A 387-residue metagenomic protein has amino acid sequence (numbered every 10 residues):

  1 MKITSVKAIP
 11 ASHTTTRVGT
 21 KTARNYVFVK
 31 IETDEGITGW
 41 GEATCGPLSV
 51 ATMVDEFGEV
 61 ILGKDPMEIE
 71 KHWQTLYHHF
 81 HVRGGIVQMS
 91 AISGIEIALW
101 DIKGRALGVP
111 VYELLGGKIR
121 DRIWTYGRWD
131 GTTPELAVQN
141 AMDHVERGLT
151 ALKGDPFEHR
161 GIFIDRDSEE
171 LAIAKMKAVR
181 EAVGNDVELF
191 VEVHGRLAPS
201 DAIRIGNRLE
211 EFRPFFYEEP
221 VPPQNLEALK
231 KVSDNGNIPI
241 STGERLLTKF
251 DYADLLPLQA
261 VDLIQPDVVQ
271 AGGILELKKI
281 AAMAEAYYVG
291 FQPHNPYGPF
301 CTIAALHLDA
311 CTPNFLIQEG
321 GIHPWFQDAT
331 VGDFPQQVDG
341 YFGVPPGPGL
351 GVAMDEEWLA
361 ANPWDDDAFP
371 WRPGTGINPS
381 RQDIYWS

Functional and structural regions predicted by a protein language model:
M1-W40, T44, H323-A329, S380-I384: Structured beta-strand/loop patches that form or line metal/cofactor-binding pockets in enzymes
I3, G36, F57, I95 (+8 more regions): Conserved, mostly hydrophobic/aromatic
A23, A51-T52, F57-E59, K64 (+4 more regions): Shared catalytic-loop signature of beta/alpha-barrel
E32-L107, D383: Metal- or metallocofactor-binding catalytic centers and their adjacent structured scaffolds across diverse enzyme
G41, D121-G127, T150-G154, L189-V193 (+5 more regions): Hydrophobic faces of well-ordered beta-strands that scaffold small-molecule active sites in alpha/beta enzyme cores
V87-S90, E96-L136: Glycine-rich, aromatic-flanked loop segments that form ligand/cofactor-binding clefts across common enzyme folds
R122-N235: Metal-dependent enolase-superfamily TIM-barrel catalytic cores that perform enediolate-based chemistry
L350-S387: Extended hydrophobic packing segments that form well-structured cores
